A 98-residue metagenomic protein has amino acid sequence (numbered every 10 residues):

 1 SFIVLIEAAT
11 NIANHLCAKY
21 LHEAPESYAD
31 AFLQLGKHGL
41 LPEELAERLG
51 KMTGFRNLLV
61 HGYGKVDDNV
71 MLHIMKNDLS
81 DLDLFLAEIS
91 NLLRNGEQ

Functional and structural regions predicted by a protein language model:
S1-Q98: Solvent-exposed interaction patches of small proteins and small membrane subunits
